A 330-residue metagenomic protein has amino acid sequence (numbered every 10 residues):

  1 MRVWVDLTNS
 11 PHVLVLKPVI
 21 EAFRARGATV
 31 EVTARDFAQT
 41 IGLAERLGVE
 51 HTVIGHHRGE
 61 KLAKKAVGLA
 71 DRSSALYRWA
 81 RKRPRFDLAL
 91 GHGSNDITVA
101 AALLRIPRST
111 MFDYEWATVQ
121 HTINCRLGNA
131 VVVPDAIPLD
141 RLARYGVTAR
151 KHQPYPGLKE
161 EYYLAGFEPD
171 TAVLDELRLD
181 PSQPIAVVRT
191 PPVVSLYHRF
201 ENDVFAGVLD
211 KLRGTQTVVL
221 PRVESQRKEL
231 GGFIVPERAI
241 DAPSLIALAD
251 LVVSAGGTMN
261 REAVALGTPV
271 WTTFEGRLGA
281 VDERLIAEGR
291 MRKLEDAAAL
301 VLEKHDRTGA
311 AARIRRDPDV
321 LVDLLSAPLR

Functional and structural regions predicted by a protein language model:
M1-T33: N-terminal subdomain of nucleotide-sugar transferases
R24-L69: Conserved nucleotide-sugar phosphate-binding/catalytic loop shared by glycosyltransferases and other
L47-E60, V188, L209-P236: Catalytic donor nucleotide-activated moiety binding site of glycosyltransferases and closely related
R72-A80, E224-M259: Donor nucleotide-activated moiety binding/catalytic core segment of transferases that use nucleotide-activated donors
A89-A100, T110-M111, L245-D282: A donor-sugar binding/catalytic signature common to diverse glycosyltransferases and related nucleotide-sugar
R108-M111, H121-V133, I246: A conserved, positively charged/aromatic
V132-E201: A nucleotide-sugar donor-handling region in carbohydrate enzymes
T148-L179, E288-R330: Leloir-type glycosyltransferase catalytic cores
